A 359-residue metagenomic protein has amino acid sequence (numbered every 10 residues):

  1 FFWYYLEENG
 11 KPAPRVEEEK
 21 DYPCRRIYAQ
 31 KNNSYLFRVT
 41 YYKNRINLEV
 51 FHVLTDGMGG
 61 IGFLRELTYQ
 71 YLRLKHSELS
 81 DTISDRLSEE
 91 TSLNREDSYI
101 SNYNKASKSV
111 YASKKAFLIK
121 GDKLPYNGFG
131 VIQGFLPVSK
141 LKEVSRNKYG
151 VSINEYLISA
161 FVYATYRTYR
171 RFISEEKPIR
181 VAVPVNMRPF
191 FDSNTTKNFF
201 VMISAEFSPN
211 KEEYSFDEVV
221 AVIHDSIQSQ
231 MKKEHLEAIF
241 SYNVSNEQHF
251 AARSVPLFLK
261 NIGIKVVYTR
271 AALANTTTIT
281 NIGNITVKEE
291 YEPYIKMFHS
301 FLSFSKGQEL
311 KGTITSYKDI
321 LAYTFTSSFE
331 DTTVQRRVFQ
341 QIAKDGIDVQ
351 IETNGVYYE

Functional and structural regions predicted by a protein language model:
F1-E19, S34, L124-Q133, D192-I227 (+1 more regions): Acyl/amide activation-and-transfer machinery of modular secondary-metabolite enzymes
F1-P12, T82-L136, V183, P189: Short amphipathic alpha-helices and their capping loops
F1-S92, S152-K177, I282-I285, E290-E359: Non-catalytic N-terminal regions of enzymes
K43, P125, S139-E143: Residues forming anionic-ligand binding surfaces in small-molecule and nucleic-acid pockets of primarily soluble enzymes
V131, N198-G283, E290: Helical lid/core segments from catalytic subdomains that handle acyl or acyl-like groups
F135-S152: Surface-exposed, Lys/Arg-rich phosphate-binding patches that contact polyanionic backbones
I179-R180, K197: Long, hydrophobic alpha/beta structural blocks
R180-N186, F240-N246, Y357-E359: A glycine-rich phosphate-binding loop feature that marks nucleotide/adenosyl-phosphate handling sites
